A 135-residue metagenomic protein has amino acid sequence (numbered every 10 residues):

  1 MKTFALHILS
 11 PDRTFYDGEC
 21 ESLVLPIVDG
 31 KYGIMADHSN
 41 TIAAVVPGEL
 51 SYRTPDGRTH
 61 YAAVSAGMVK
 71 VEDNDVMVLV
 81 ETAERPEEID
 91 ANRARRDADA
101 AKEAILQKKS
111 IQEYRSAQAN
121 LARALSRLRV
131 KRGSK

Functional and structural regions predicted by a protein language model:
M1-H7, G133: N-terminal export/targeting signal detector
H7-A100: Compact, glycine-rich, soluble single-domain proteins
E84-K135: Acidic/glycine-rich phosphate/pyrophosphate-binding loops and surrounding catalytic core that coordinate Mg2+
